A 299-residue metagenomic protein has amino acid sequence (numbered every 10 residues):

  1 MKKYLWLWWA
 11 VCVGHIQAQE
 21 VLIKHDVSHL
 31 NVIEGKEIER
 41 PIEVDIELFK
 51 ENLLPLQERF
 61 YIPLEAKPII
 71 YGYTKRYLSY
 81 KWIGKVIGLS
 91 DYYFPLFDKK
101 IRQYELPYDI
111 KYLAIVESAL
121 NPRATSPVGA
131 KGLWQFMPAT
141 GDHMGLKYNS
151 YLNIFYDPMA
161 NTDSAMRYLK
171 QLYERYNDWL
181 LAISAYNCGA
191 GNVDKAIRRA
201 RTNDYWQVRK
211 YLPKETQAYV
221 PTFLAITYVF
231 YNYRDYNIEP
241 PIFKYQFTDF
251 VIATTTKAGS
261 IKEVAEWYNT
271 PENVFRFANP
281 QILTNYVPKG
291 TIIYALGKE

Functional and structural regions predicted by a protein language model:
M1-I23: Bacterial Sec-dependent N-terminal signal peptides
H15-E105: An acidic, Gly/Ser/Thr/Pro-rich helix-cap/linker signature
S79, I83-F94, Q103-L106, S126-W134 (+5 more regions): Solvent-exposed, acidic/flexible segments
L106-R123, A182-N187, F275-N279: Short, functionally critical alpha-helical segments immediately adjacent to catalytic or ligand/cofactor-binding
V128-S150, T162-A165, L169, V193: Substrate-binding/active-site groove segments that recognize and process beta-1,4-linked N-acetyl-hexosamine
L169-A196: Catalytic and binding regions of secreted/periplasmic enzymes and modules that target cell-wall glycans
Y211-L212, V274-E299: Extracellular LysM carbohydrate-binding repeats and other cell-envelope/extracellular binding modules
P241-N269: Primarily a LysM-type cell-wall glycan-binding module
